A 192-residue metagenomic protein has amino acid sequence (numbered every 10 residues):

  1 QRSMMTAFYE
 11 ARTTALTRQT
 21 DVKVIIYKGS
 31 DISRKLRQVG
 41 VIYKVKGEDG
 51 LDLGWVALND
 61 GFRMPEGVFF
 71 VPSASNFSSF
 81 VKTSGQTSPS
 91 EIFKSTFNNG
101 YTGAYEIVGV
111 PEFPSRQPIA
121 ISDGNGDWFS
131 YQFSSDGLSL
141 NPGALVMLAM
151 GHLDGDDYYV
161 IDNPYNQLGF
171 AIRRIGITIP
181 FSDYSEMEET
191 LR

Functional and structural regions predicted by a protein language model:
R2-Y9, T13, D21, I26-R192: N-terminal helix-rich module
